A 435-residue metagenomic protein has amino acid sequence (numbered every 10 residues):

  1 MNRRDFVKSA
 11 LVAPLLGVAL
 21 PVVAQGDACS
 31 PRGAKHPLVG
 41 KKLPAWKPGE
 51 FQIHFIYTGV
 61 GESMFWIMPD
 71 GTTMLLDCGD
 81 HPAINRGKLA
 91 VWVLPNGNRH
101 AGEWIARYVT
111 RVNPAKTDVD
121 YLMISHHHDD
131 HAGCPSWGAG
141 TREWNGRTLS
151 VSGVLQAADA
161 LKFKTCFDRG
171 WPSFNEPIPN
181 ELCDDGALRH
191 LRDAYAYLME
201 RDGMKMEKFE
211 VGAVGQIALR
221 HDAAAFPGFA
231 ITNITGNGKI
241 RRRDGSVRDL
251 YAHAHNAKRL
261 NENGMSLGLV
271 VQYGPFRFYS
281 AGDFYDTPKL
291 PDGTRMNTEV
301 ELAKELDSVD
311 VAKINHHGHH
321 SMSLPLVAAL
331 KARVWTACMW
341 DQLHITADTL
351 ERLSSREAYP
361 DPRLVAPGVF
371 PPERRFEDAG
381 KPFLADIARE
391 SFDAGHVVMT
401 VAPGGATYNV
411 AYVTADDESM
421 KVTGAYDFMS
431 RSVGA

Functional and structural regions predicted by a protein language model:
D5-D27: N-terminal export signals
A28-Q52, T58, Y108, A115-K116 (+4 more regions): Flexible, acidic/histidine-containing loops and adjacent segments that form or flank the divalent-metal
S63: N-terminal cofactor/phosphate-binding cores enriched in small/glycine residues, especially glycine-rich loops such as
P69-M74, G79-C166, L302-H319, K331-W335: Active-site metal-binding motif and surrounding structural segment of the metallo-beta-lactamase
L75, D80-H81, V271-I314: Metallo-beta-lactamase
C78-H81, H127, N237, G282-F284 (+3 more regions): Active-site metal-binding loops of divalent metal-dependent hydrolases
N297-V397: Long, structured stretches of catalytic cores involved in phosphate-ester chemistry, encompassing
